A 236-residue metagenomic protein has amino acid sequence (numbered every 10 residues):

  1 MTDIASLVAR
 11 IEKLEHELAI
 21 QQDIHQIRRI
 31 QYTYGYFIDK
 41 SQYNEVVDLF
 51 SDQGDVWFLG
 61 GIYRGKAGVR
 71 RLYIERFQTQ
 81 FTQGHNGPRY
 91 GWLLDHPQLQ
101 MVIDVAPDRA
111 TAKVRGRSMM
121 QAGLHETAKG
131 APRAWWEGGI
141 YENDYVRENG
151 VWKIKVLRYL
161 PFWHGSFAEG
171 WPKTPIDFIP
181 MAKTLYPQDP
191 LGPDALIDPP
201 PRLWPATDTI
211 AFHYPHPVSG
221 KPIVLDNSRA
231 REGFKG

Functional and structural regions predicted by a protein language model:
T2-I24, G150-G236: Terminal "cap-and-tail" regions of soluble proteins that handle hydrophobic small molecules
V8-R10, V56-I62, K129: Cytochrome P450
D23-D39: Short, aromatic-enriched amphipathic alpha-helices that serve as compact interaction elements
Y43-M120: A solvent-exposed, acidic/Ser-Thr-rich amphipathic alpha-helical stretch
Q98-I103, I140-V146: Hydrophobic/aromatic beta-strand elements that line small-molecule binding cavities or substrate pockets in beta-rich
S118-L124, Y145-R147: Beta-strand elements of well-folded, non-transmembrane domains
Q121-R133, W163-H164: Short, cysteine-centered beta-strand-loop-beta hairpins and adjacent loop/turn segments enriched in charged/polar
P132-I140, L160: Conserved helix-adjacent loop modules within structured domains
